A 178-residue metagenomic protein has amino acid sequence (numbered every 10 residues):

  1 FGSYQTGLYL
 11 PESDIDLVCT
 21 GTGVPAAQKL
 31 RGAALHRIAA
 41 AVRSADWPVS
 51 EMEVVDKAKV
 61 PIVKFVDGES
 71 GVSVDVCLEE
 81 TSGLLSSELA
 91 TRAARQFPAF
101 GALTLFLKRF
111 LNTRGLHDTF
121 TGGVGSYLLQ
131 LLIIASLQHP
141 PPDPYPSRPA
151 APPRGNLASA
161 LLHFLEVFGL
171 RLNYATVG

Functional and structural regions predicted by a protein language model:
F1-G178: Non-catalytic helical "accessory" subdomain of NTase-fold nucleotidyltransferases
